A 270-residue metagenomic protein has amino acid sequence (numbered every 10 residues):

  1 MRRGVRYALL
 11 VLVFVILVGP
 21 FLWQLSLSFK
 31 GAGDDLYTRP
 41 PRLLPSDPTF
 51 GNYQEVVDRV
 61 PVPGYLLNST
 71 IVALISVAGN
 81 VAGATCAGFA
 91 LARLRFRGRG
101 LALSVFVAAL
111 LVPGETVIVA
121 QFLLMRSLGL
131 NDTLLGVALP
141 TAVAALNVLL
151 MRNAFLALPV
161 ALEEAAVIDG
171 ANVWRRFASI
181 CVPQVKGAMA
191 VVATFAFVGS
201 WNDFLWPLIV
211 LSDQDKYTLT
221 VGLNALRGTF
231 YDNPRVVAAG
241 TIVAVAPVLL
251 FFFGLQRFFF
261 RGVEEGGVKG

Functional and structural regions predicted by a protein language model:
M1-G270: A hydrophobic, multi-pass inner-membrane permease signature
